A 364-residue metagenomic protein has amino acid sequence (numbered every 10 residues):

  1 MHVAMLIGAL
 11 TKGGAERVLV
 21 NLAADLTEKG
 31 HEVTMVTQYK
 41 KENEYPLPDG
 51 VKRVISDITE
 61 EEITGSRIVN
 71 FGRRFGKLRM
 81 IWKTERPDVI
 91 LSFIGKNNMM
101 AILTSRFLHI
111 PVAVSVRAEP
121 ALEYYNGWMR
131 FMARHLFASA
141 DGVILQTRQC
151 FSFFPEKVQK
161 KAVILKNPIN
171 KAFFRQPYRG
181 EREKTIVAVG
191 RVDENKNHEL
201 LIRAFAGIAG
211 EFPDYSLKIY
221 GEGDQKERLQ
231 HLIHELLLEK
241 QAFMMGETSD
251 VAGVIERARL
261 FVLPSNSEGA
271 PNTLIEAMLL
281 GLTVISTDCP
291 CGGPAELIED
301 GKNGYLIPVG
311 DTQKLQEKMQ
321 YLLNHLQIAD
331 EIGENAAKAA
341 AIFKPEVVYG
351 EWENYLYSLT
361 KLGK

Functional and structural regions predicted by a protein language model:
M5-G13, R17-L19, D25-V69, F153-P155: N-terminal strand-loop element at the rim of the active site of nucleotide-sugar-dependent glycosyltransferases
E16-N21, K184, A188-G210, D224-H231 (+1 more regions): A conserved mid-protein helix/loop that constitutes part of the nucleotide-sugar donor-binding site
S92-N98, V116: Short His-centered aromatic/hydrophobic patch
Q149, P168: Carbohydrate-associated surface elements
H234, K314, Y321, I328-I342 (+1 more regions): A short, well-ordered alpha-helix in the C-terminal region of glycosyltransferases
E247, N266: Aromatic "clamp/platform" in nucleotide-sugar-dependent glycosyltransferases that forms part of the donor/acceptor
T283-D288: Short hydrophobic beta-strand element within catalytic cores of glycosyltransferases and related nucleotide-activated
E299-G301, Y305-T312, Y321-L326, A341: Conserved acidic donor-binding segment of nucleotide-sugar-dependent glycosyltransferases
